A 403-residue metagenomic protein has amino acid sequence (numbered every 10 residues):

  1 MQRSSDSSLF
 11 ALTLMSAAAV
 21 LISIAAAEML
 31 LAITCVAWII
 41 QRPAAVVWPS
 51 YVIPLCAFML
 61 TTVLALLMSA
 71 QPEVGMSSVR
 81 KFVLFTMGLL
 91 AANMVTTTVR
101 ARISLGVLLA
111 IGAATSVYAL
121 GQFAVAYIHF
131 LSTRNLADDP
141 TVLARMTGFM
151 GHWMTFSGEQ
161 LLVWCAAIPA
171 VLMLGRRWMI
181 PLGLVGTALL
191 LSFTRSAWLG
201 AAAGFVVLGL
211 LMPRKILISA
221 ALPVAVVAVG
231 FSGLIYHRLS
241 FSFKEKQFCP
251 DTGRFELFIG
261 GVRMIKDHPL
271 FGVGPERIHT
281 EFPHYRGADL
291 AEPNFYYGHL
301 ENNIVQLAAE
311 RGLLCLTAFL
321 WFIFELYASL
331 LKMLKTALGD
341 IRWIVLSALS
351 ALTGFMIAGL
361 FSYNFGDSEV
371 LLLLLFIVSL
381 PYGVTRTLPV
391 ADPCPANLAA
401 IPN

Functional and structural regions predicted by a protein language model:
M1-S77, T86-M87, N93-L109, V171-R176 (+3 more regions): Transmembrane signal-anchor hairpin modules in multi-pass inner-membrane enzymes, especially those that act on
L9-S16, P54, G298, L330-F361 (+2 more regions): Loop-to-helix entry and N-terminal half of a specific, functionally important transmembrane alpha helix in multi-pass
L21-M29, S77-S78, T147-L161, L300 (+2 more regions): Membrane-interface micro-motifs in multi-pass membrane enzymes
L31, V63-L64, T86, R102-V142 (+7 more regions): Alpha-helical transmembrane segments of multi-pass inner-membrane proteins
I33-I39, I216-L222, F322-E325, L346-N403: Transmembrane alpha-helices of multi-pass inner-membrane enzymes
V117, G121-A124, G209-D251, L257-D267 (+1 more regions): A membrane-periplasm/extracellular boundary helix in multi-pass inner-membrane enzymes that assemble envelope glycans
L191, V262, F271, E292-L330 (+1 more regions): A conserved mid-to-late transmembrane alpha helix and its immediate loop/hinge that forms the functional core
E245-I259, F271-R311: Long extracytoplasmic/lumenal interhelical loops at the membrane interface of multi-pass membrane proteins
